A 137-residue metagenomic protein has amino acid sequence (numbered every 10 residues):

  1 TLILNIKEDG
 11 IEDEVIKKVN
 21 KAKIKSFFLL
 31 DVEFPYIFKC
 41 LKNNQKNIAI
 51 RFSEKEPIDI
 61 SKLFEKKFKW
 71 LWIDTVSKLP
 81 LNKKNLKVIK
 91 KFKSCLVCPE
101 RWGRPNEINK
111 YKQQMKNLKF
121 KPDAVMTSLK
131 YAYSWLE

Functional and structural regions predicted by a protein language model:
T1-K21, F28-N44, I58-I60: N-terminal active-site wall of soluble small-molecule enzyme domains
L2-N5, F27-L29, A49-R51, C95-C98: Short, well-structured secondary-structure segments
N20-K23, K87-I89: Short, surface-exposed basic-aromatic patches at helix termini and helix-loop junctions that form
K21-K25, L118-F120: Short helix-capping segments at alpha-helix termini
I50-E137: C-terminal active-site rim and adjoining tail of enzyme catalytic domains
